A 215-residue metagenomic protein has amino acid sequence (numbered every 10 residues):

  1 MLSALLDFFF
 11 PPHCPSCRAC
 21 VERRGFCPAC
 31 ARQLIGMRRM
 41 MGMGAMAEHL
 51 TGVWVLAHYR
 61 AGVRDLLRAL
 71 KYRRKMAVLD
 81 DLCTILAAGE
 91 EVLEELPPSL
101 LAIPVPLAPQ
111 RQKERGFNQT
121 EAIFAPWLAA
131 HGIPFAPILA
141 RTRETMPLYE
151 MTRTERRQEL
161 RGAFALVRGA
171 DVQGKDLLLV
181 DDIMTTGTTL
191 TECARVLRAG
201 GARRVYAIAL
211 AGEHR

Functional and structural regions predicted by a protein language model:
M1-R215: Glycine-rich phosphate/pyrophosphate-handling loop used in enzymes and phosphotransfer proteins
